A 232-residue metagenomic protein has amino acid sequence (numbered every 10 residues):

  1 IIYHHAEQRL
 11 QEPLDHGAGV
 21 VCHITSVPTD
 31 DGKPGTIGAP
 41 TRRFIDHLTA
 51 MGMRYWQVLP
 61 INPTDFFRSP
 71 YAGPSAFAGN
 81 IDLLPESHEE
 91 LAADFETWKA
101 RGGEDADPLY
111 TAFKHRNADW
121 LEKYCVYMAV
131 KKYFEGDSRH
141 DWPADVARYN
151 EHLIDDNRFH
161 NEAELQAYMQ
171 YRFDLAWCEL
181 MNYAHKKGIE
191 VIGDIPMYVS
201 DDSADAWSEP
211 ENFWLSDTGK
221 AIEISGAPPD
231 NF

Functional and structural regions predicted by a protein language model:
I1-Q8: Short, structured interface segments
H5, S203-F232: Metal-dependent catalytic core segments for phosphate chemistry
R9-L215: Acidic/aromatic-lined carbohydrate-recognition and catalytic surfaces of CAZymes acting on diverse glycans
